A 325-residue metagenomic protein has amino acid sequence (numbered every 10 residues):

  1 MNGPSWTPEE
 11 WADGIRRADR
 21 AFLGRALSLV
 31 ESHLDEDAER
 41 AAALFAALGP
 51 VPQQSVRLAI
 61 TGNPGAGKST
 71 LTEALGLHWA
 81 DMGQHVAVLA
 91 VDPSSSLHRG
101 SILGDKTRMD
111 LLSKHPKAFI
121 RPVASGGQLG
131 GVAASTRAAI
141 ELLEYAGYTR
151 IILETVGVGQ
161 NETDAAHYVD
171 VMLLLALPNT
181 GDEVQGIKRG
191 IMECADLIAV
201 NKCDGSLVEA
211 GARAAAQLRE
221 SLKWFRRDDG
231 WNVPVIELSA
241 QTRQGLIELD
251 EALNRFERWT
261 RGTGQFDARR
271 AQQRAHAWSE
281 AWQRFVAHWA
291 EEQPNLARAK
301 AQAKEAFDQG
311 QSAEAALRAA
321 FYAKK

Functional and structural regions predicted by a protein language model:
W6-L58, A66, T72-N161, Y168-L175 (+1 more regions): Nucleotide-state-sensitive switch-loop elements of NTP-binding domains
R20, S32-D35, Q84, L177 (+6 more regions): Non-catalytic alpha-helical coupling and interface elements of nucleotide-dependent molecular machines and regulators
L23-R25, E237, E248-K325: Long, well-ordered amphipathic alpha-helical subdomains in the mid-to-C-terminal portions of large enzyme subunits
G62: The Walker A (P-loop) glycine that initiates the GxxxxGKT/S ATP-binding motif of P-loop NTPases
I102, A139, D164, Y168 (+4 more regions): Alpha-helical scaffold elements adjacent to nucleotide-binding pockets in ATP/GTP-utilizing enzyme cores
R150, V171, D196-L197, P234: Well-ordered beta-strand positions
T180-E209: Flexible active-site lid/hinge loop adjacent to a nucleotide/diphosphate and Mg2+-phosphate binding pocket
L197, C203-W259: Canonical P-loop GTPase G-domain recognition
